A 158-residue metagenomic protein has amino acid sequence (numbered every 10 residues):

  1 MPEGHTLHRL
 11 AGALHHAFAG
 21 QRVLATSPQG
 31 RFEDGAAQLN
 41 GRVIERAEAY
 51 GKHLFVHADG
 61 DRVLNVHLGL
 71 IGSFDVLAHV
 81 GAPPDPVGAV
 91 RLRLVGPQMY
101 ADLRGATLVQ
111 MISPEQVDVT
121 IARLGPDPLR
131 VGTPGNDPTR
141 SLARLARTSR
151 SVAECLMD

Functional and structural regions predicted by a protein language model:
M1-E33: Extreme N-terminus nucleophile/cap motif
H8, G41, Y50, P86-G88: Residues that act as N-cap/strand-start positions at coil-to-secondary-structure junctions
H15, N40, E48, A143-A146 (+1 more regions): Alpha-helix boundary recognition
A19, G60-D61: Short glycine/proline-enriched coil/turn segments at helix->beta-strand junctions
Q21-H53: An N-terminal domain-cap segment
L54-A58, L92-L94: Generic recognition of long tandem-repeat/solenoid scaffolds
L64-D158: Phosphate/anion-contacting hairpin/loop surfaces
